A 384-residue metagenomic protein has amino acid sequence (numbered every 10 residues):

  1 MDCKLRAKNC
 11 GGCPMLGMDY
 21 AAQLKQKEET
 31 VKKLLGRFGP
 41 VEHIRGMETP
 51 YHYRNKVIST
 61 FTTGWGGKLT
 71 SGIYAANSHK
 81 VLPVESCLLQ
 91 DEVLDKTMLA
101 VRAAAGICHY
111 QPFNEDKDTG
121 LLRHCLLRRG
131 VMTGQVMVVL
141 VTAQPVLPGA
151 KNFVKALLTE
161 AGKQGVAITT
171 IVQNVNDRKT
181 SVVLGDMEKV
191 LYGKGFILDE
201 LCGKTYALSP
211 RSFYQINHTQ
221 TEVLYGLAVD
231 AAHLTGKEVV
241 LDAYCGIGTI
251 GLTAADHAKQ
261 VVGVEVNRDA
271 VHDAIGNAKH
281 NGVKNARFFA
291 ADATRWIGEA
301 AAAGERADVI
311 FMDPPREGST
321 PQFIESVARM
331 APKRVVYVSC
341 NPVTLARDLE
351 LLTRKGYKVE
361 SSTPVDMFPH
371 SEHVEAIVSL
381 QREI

Functional and structural regions predicted by a protein language model:
C3-R6, C10-C13: Short cysteine clusters
G11-N114, L127, V131-T133, V146-L147: Extended interfacial segments that mediate partner engagement and assembly in macromolecular machines
H43, K56, H124, T170 (+1 more regions): Extracellular/lumenal ectodomain signal focusing on beta-strand-rich modules and carbohydrate-recognition contexts
N55, L69-S71, R123, V136 (+3 more regions): Change "...and in nucleic-acid phosphodiester-cleaving endonucleases..." to "...and in nucleic-acid processing enzymes
G72-A75, V139-V141, A274: Short, acidic/hydrophobic/Gly-rich beta-strand patch recurrent on exposed beta strands that often constitutes part
Q111-T119, V240: Short helix/loop segment immediately N-terminal to the Walker
L127, G134-A143, T205-S209, V309: Short, aliphatic-rich beta-strand segments
P148-I384: Rossmann-like S-adenosyl-L-methionine
